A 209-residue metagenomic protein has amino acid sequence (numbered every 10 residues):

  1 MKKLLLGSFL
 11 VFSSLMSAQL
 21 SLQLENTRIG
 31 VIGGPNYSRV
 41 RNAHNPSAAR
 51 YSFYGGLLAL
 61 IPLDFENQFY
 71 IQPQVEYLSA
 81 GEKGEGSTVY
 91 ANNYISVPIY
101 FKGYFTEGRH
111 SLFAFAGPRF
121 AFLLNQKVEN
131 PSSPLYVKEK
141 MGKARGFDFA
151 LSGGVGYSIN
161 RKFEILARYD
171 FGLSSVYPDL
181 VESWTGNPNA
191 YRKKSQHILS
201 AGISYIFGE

Functional and structural regions predicted by a protein language model:
S21, L58-P62, Y100-Y104, G156-S158 (+1 more regions): Transmembrane beta-barrel domains of outer membrane proteins
L24-G30, N36-R39, P46-A91: Glycine- and aromatic-enriched membrane insertion/assembly motifs of diderm outer-membrane and organelle channel
E25-T27, S47-F53, A91-V97, R145-L151 (+1 more regions): Residues that define the transmembrane beta-barrel architecture of outer-membrane proteins
I29-G33, I71-V75, I99, A114-A116 (+3 more regions): Membrane-embedded beta-strand positions of outer-membrane beta-barrel proteins
P35-R39, I61, Y77-G81, P118-L124 (+2 more regions): Transmembrane beta-strands of outer-membrane beta-barrel pores
R41-P46, K83-T88, Q126-P134, Y177-W184: Outer-membrane beta-barrel translocator domains and adjoining extracellular loop/strand segments of Gram-negative
E66-F69, R109, R161-I165: Repeated loop/turn-to-beta-strand initiation elements of outer-membrane beta-barrel proteins
K193-E209: Outer-membrane beta-barrel "beta-signal"
